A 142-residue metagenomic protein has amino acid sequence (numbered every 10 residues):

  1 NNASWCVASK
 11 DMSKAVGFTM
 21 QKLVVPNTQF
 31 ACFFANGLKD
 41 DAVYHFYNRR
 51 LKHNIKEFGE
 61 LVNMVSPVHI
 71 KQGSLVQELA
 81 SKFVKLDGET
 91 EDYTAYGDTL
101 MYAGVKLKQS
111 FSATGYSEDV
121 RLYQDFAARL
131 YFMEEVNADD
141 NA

Functional and structural regions predicted by a protein language model:
N1-D41: Carbohydrate-binding surface patches
V25-A142: C-terminal beta-sandwich/jelly-roll accessory domains of carbohydrate-active enzymes
